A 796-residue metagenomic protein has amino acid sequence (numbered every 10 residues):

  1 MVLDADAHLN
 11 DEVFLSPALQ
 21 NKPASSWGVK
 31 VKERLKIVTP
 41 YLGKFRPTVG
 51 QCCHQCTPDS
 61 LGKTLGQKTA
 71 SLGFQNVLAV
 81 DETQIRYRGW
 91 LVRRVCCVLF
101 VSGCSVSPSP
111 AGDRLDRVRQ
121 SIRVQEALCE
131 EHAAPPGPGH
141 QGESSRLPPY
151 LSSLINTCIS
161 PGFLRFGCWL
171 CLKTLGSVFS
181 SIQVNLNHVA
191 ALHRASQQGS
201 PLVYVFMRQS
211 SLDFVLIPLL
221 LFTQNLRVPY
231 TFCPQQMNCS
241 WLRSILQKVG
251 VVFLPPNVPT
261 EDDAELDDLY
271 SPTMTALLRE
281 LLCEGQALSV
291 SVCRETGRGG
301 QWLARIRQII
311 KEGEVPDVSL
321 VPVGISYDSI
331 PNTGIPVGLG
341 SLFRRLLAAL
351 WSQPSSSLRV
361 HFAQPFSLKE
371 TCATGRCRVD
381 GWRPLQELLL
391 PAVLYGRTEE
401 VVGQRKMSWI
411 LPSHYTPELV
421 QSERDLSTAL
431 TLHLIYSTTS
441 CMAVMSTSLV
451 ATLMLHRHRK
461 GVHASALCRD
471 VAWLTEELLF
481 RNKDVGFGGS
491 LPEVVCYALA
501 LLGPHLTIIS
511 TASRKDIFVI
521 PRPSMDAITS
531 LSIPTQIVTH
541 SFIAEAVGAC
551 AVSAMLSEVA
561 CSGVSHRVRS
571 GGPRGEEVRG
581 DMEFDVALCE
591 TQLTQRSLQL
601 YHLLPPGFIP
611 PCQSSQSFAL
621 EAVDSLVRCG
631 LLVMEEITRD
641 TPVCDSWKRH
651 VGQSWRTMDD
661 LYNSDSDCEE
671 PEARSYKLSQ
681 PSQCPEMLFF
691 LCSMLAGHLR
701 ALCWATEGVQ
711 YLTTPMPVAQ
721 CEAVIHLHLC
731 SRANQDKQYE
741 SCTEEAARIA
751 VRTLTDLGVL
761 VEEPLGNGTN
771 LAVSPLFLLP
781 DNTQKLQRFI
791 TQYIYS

Functional and structural regions predicted by a protein language model:
M1-S796: Membrane-interfacial terminal anchoring regions of lipid-handling membrane enzymes
